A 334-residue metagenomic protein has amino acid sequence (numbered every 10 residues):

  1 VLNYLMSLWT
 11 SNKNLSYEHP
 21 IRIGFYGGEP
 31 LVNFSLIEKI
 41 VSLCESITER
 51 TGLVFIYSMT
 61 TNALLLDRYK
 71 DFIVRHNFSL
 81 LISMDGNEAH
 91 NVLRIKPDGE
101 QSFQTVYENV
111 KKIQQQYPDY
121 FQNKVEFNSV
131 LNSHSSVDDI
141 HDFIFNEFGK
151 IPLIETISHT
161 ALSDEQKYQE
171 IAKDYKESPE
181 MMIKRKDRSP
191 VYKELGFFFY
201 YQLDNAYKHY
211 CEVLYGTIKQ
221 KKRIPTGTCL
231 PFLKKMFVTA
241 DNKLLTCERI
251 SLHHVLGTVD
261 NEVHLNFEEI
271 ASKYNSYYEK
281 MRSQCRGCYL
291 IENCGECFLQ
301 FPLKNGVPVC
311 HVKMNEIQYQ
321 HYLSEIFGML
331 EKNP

Functional and structural regions predicted by a protein language model:
L2-Y26, N33-H159: Radical SAM/AdoMet-radical enzyme domain recognition
L15, T226, L230, Y277: Residue-level marker of regulatory loop/turn positions in helix-turn-helix DNA-binding domains and in histidine
E18-H19, R75-H76, P231, S283 (+1 more regions): Structured loop/turn residues at beta-strand edges in well-structured enzyme cores
P30, L64-L65, N87, N132-H134 (+5 more regions): Short, solvent-exposed loop/turn segments at secondary-structure junctions
S58-T60, K221-K222, S272: Short, flexible loop segments at the rims of nucleotide/cofactor-binding pockets, characterized by
L93-P231, F237-D241, V255: Radical SAM enzyme [4Fe-4S]-AdoMet core and its adjacent flexible, acidic and glycine-rich loops/tails across
P231-F232, V307: Short acidic, Pro/Gly- and aromatic-enriched capping/linker segments at domain boundaries
K243-L244, R249-P334: Flexible mid-to-C-terminal extensions adjoining Fe-S/redox cofactors in radical SAM and related proteins
